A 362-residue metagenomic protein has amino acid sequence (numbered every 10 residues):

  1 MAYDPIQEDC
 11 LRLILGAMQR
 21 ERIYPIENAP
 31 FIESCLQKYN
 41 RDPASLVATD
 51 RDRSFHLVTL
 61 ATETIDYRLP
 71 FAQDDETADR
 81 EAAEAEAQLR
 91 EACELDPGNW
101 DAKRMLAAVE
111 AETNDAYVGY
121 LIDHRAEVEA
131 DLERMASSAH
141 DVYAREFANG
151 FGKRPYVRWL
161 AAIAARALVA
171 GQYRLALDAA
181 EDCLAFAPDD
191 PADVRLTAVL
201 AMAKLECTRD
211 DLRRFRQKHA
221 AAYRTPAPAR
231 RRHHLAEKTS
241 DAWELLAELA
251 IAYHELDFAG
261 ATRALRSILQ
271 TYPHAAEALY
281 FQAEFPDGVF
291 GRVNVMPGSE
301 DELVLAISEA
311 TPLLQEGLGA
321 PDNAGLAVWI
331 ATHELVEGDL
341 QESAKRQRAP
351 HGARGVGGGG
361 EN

Functional and structural regions predicted by a protein language model:
M1-L95, K103, L265-I268, V336-N362: Extreme N-terminal leader/anchor segments
D42, E81-R90, Y117-L132, Y173-D182 (+3 more regions): Alpha-helical repeat scaffolds
P43-R51, R90-G98, A126-K153, D182-A187 (+1 more regions): Flexible helix-coil transition and linker loops at the boundaries of alpha-helical arrays
L46-T49, A229-N362: Long, ordered, amphipathic alpha-helical scaffolds
D52-D66, M105, R158, A162 (+4 more regions): "A position-specific structural signal for the A-helix of alpha-solenoid helical repeats
R53, A85, L95-A102, D189-P191 (+2 more regions): Residue-level recognition of tetratricopeptide repeat
Y67, D79, T113-D115, A170 (+2 more regions): Structural motif corresponding to the intra-repeat A-B loop/turn of tetratricopeptide repeats
D182-E248: Glycine- and acidic-residue-rich phosphate-binding/metal-coordinating active-site segment common to enzymes that handle
